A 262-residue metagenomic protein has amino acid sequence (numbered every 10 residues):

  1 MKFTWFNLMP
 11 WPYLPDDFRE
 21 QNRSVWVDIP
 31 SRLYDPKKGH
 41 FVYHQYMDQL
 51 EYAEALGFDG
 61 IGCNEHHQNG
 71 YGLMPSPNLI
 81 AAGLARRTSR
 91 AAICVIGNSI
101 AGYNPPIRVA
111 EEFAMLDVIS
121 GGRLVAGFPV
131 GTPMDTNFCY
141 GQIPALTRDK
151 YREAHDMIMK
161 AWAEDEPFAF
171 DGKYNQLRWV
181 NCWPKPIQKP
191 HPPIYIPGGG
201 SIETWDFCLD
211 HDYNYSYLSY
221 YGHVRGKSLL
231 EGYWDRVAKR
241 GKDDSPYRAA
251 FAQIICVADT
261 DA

Functional and structural regions predicted by a protein language model:
M1-T88, P192: N-terminal beta1-alpha1-beta2 module of alpha/beta enzyme domains
K2-G39, G102-F170, Y215, Y221-H223: Flexible, glycine-rich active-site loops centered on histidine and acidic residues that chelate a metal or position
F3-N7, I61-C63, I93-I96, L124-F128 (+3 more regions): Hydrophobic faces of well-ordered beta-strands that scaffold small-molecule active sites in alpha/beta enzyme cores
D28-H44, G97-I107, Q188-G200, I255-A258: Active-site mouth loops of central-metabolism enzymes
F41-Y52, E112, G198-D206: Short, acidic/polar
E51-A55, A81-R90, F113, D117-L124 (+2 more regions): Acidic (Asp/Glu)-rich catalytic clusters
G200-L230, W234: A conserved active-site cap/scaffold subdomain adjacent to cofactor or substrate pockets
E203-L209, S228, D244-A262: Aromatic-lined glycan-binding groove of carbohydrate-active enzymes
